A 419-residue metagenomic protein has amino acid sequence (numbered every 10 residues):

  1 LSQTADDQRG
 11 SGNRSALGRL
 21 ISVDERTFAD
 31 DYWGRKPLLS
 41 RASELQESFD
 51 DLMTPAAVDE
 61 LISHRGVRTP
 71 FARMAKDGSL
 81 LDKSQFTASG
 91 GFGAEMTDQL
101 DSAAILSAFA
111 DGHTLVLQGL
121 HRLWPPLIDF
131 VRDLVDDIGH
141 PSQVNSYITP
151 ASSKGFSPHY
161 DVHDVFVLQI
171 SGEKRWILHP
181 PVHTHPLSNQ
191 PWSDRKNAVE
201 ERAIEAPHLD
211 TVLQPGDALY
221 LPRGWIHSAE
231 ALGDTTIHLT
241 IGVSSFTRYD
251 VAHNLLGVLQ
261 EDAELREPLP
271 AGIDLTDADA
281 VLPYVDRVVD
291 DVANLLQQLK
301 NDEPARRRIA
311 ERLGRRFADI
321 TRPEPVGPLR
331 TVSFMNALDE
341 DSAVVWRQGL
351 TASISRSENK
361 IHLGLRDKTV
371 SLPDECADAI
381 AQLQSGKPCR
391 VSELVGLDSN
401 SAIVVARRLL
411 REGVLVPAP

Functional and structural regions predicted by a protein language model:
S2-D31, E44-D217, W225-L275: Active-site region of the double-stranded beta-helix
S2-Q8, N13-S15, L20-V23, F28 (+2 more regions): Long, charge-rich, low-complexity alpha-helical segments
S43-E44, V162, G364-T369: Secondary-structure transition/turn motif
R223-H227, Q348-G349: Glycine-rich, charged/polar anion/phosphate-binding loops that engage phosphate groups from diverse ligands
L256-V332: C-terminal amphipathic alpha-helical segment
K300-L383, R407, A418-P419: Acidic, low-complexity/disordered tracts enriched in E/D and polar residues
